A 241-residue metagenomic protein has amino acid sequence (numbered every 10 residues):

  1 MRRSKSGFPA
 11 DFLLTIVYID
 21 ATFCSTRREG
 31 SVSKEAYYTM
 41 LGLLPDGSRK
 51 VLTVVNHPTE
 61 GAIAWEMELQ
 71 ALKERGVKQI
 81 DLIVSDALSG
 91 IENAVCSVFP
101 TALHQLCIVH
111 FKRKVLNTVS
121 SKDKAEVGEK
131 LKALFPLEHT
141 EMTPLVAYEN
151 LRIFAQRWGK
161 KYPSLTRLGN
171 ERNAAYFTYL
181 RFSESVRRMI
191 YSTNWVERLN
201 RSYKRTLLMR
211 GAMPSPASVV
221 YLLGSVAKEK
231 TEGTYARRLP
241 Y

Functional and structural regions predicted by a protein language model:
M1-V84, S89, N93, V98-T101 (+2 more regions): RNase H-like nuclease fold core
R27, N93, N117, R201-K204: Active-site-proximal flexible loops/turns
H57, C96, P100, L116 (+2 more regions): Amphipathic alpha-helical interaction elements
A62-W65, S120, K124, P216: Short, charged, low-complexity patches
L82-S89, A94-K132: Conserved beta-strand -> loop -> alpha-helix junction used to position metal-binding or nucleic-acid-contacting
A133-Y241: Acidic/histidine-rich catalytic cores and adjacent linkers of DNA breakage/strand-transfer/modification proteins
